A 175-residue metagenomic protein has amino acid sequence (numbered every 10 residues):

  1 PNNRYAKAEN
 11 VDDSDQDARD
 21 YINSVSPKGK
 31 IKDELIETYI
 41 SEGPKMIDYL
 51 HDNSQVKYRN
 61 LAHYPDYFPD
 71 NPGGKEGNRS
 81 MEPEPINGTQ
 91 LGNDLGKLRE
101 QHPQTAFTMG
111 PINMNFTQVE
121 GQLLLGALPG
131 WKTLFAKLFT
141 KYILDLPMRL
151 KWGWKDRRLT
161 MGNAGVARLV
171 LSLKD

Functional and structural regions predicted by a protein language model:
P1-D175: Conserved N-terminal/central alpha/beta ligand/cofactor-binding core
